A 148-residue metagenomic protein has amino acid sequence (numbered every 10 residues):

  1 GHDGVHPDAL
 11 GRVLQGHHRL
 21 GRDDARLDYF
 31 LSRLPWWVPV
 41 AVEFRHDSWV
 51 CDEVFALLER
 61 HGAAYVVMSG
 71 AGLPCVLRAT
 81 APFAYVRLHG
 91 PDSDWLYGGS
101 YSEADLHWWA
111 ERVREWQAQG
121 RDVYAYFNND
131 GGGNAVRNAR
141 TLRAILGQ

Functional and structural regions predicted by a protein language model:
G1-Q148: Residues lining hydrophobic/aromatic ligand-binding pockets adjacent to catalytic sites
